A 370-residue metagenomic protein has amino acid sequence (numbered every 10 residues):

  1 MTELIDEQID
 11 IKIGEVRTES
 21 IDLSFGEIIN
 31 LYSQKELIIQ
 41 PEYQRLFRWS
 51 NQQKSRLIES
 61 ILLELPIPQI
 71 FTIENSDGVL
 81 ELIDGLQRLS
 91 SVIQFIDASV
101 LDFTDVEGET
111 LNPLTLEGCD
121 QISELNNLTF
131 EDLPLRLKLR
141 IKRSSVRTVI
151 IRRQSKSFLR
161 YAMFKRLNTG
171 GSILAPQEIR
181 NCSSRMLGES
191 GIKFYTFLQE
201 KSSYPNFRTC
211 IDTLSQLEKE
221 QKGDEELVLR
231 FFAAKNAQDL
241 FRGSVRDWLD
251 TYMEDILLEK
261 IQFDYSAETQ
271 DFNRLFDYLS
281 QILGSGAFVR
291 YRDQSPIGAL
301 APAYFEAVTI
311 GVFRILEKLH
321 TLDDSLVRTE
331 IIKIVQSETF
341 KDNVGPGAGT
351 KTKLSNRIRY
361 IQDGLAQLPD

Functional and structural regions predicted by a protein language model:
M1-T2, D370: Polar low-complexity intrinsically disordered regions
T2-L23, E27, Q40-D250, F340-K351: Basic- and aromatic-enriched surface patches that contact anionic nucleotides/nucleic acids
L31-I38: Glycine-rich phosphate-binding segment of PLP-dependent enzymes
D224-D370: C-terminal subdomains that position terminal phosphate/3'-OH groups for nucleotidyl transfer/ligation, primarily on
